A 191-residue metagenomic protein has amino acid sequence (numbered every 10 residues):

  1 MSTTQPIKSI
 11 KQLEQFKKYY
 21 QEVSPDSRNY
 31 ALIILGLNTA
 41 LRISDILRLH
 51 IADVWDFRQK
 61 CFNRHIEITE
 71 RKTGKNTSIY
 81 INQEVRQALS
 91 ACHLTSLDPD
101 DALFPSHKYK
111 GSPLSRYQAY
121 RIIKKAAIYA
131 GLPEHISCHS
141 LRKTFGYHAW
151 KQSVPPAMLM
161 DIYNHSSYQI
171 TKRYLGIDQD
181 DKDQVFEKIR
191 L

Functional and structural regions predicted by a protein language model:
M1-L191: Conserved catalytic core of the tyrosine transesterase superfamily
